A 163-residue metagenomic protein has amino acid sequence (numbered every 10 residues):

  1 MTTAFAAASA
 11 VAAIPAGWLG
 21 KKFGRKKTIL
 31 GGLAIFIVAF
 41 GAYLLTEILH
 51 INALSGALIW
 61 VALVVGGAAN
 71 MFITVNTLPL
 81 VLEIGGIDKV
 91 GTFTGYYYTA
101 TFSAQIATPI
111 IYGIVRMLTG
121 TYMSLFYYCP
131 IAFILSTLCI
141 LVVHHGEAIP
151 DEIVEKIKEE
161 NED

Functional and structural regions predicted by a protein language model:
V11-R25, R116: Helix-to-loop junctions at the C-terminal end of transmembrane segments in multipass secondary transporters
K22-A34: Cytoplasmic membrane-interface "Motif A"-like loop-to-helix N-cap segments of 12-TM Major Facilitator Superfamily
I35-N52: C-terminal ends and interior cores of transmembrane alpha-helices in multi-pass membrane transporters/permeases
L54-F72: Hydrophobic core of transmembrane alpha-helices in multi-pass small-molecule transporters, especially MFS/SLC-type
F72-G86: Intracellular juxtamembrane helix-capping segments at the cytosolic ends of symmetry-related transmembrane helices
I87-Y97: Loop-to-transmembrane helix entry/capping segments in MFS-fold secondary transporters and related SLC/MFSD carriers
I114-F133: A membrane-interface helix-boundary motif in multi-pass transporters
Y127-K158: Multi-pass alpha-helical transporter architecture, strongest for 12-TM Major Facilitator/SLC carriers used
